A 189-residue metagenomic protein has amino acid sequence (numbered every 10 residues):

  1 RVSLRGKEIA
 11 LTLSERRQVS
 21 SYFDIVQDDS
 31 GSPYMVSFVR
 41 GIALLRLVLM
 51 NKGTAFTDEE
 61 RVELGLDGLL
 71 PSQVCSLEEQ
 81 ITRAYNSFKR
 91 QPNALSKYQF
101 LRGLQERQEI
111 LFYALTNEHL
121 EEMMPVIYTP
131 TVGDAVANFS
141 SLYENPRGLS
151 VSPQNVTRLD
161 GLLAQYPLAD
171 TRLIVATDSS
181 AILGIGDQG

Functional and structural regions predicted by a protein language model:
R1-E15: N-terminal amphipathic/basic-hydrophobic helices that include classical n-h-c signal peptides and signal-anchor
R16-G189: Metallocofactor- and cofactor-centric catalytic cores in central/energy metabolism, strongly enriched
